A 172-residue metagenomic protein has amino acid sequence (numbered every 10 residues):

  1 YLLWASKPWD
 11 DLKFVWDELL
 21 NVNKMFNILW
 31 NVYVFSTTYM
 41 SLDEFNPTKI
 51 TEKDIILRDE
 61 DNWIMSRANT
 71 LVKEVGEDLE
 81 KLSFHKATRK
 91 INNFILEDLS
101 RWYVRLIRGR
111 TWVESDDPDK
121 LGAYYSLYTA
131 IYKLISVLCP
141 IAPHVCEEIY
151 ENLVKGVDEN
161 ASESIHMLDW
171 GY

Functional and structural regions predicted by a protein language model:
Y1-I55, K155-S162, G171: Catalytic adenosine-cofactor/nucleotide-binding cores of aminoacyl-tRNA synthetases and other
L3-A5, K24-T37, R58-L71, R89-R110 (+2 more regions): Core structural elements
L12-T37, R89-N92, Y125-E148: Structured ligand/cofactor/substrate-binding pocket environments in proteins
D43-K73, R105-Y172: Acidic, turn-prone loop/beta-hairpin segments
L79-K86: Short helix-adjacent coil turns
